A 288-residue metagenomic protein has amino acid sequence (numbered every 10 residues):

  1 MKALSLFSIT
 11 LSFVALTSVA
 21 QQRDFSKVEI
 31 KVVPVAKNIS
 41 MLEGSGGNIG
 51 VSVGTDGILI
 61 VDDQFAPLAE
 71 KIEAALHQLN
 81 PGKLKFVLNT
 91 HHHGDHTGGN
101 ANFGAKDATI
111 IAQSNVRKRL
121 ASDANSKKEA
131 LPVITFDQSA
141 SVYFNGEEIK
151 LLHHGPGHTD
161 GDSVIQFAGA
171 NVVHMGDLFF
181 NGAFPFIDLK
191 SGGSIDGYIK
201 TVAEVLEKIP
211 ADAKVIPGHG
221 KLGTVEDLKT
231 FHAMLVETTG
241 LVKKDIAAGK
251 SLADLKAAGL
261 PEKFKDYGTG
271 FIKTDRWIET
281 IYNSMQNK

Functional and structural regions predicted by a protein language model:
S5-T17: Bacterial N-terminal signal peptides
V14-Q22, E207-K208, D212, K221-K288: Accessory terminal helices/loops
E29, P34-V35, N115-G161, A168-G169 (+1 more regions): Metallo-beta-lactamase
I30-A74, I165-F167, V172-M175: Conserved beta-strand hairpin/beta-sheet module of binuclear metal-dependent hydrolase folds, prominently
V32, T55-L59, P67-T109: Active-site metal-binding motif and surrounding structural segment of the metallo-beta-lactamase
N38, S52, D62, L76 (+10 more regions): Divalent metal-coordination and catalytic microenvironments
S45-I49, I58-I60, F65-L68, H91-T97 (+10 more regions): Solvent-exposed loop/turn segments at secondary-structure junctions within structured extracellular/periplasmic domains
G57-I58, F65-P67, S141, E148 (+3 more regions): Metallo-beta-lactamase
